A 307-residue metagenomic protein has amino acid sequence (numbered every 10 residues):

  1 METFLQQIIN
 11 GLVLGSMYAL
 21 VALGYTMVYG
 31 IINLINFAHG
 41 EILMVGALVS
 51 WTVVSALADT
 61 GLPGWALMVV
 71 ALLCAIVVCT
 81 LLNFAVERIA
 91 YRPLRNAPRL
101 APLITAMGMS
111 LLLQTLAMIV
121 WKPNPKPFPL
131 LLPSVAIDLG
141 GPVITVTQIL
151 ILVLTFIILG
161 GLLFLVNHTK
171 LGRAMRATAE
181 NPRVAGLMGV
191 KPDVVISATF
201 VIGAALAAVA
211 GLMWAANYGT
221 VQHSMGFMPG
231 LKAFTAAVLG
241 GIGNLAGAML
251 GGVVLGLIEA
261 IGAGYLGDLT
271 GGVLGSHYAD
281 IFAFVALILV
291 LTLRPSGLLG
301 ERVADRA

Functional and structural regions predicted by a protein language model:
M1-V21, V49, T60-V70, A97-A101 (+4 more regions): Membrane-interfacial amphipathic/re-entrant helices at transmembrane-helix boundaries
E2-M17, I144, L165-K170, I196-A237 (+1 more regions): Inter-helical junctions in multi-pass inner-membrane proteins, predominant in energy-converting antiporter-like
F4-V53, A85-A101, A237-L245: Single transmembrane alpha-helix segments in multi-pass membrane proteins
L20, Y25, V77-C79, K232-L255 (+2 more regions): Hydrophobic alpha-helical transmembrane segments of polytopic membrane proteins
I31-L34, A38-A85, Y265-V273: Membrane-embedded helix boundary and interhelical linker motif in transport proteins
G61-M109, L116, L250-L255, E259 (+1 more regions): Alpha-helical transmembrane segments within multi-pass membrane transporters and channels
P93-L94, R99-H168, V195-A198, I261-G264 (+3 more regions): Transmembrane helix-bundle core of multi-pass membrane transporters and related energy-transducing complexes
V143-V221, L245-G251: Helix-loop-helix "hairpin" substructures at the membrane interface of multi-pass membrane proteins
